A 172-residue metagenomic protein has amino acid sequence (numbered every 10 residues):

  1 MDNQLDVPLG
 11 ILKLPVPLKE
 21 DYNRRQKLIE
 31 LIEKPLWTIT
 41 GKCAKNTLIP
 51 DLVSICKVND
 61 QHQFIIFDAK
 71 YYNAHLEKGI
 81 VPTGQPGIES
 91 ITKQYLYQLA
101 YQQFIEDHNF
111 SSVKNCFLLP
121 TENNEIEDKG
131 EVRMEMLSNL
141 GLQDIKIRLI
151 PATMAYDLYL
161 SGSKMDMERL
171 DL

Functional and structural regions predicted by a protein language model:
M1-L172: Catalytic core segments in nucleotide and nucleic-acid processing enzymes
